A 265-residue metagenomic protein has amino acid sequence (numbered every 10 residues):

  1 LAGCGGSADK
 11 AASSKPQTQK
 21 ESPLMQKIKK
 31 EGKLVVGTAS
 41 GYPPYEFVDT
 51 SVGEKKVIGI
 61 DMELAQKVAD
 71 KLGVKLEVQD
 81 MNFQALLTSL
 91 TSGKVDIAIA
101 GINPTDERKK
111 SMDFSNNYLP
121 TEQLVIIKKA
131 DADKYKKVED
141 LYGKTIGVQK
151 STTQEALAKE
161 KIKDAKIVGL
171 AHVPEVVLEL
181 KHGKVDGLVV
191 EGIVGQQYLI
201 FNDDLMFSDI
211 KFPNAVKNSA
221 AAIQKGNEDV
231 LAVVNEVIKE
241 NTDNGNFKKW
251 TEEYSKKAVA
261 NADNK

Functional and structural regions predicted by a protein language model:
G5, M62-K71, K150-T152, N218-A258: Extended ligand-binding regions for polar small-molecule ligands
G6-A12, T18-Q19, T153-I167, F207-K211 (+1 more regions): Ligand-binding clefts/hinges and TM-proximal coupling segments of bilobed small-molecule sensing domains
K15-G101: Extracytoplasmic small-molecule ligand-binding "clamshell" domains of the periplasmic binding protein/Venus flytrap
G32-T38, V138-S151, K166: Short loop->beta-strand "edge-of-pocket" segments that line small-molecule binding or catalytic clefts across diverse
I60, E77-T88, D133, V168-L178 (+1 more regions): Short helix-initiation/N-cap motifs at beta->coil->alpha
Q66, K75-D140, F212: Acidic, polar ligand-binding/catalytic clefts
I102-K110, L157-E160, K181-H182, D186-V216: A ligand-binding cleft/hinge motif common to bilobed small-molecule-binding domains
P120-I127, Q196-K239, A258-K265: Periplasmic-binding protein-like
